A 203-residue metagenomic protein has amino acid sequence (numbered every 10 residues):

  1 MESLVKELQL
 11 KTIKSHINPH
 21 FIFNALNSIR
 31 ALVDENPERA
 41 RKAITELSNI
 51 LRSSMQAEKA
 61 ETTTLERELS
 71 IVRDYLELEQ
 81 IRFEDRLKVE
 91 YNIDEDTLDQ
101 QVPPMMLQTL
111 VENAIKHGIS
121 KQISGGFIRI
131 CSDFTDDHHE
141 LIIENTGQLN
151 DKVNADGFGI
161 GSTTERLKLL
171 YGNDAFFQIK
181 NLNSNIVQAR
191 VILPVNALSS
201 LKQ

Functional and structural regions predicted by a protein language model:
M1-I192, A197: Two-component histidine phosphotransfer core
S199-Q203: Short, charged, solvent-exposed linker or helix-capping segments at domain edges/interfaces that act as flexible hinges
